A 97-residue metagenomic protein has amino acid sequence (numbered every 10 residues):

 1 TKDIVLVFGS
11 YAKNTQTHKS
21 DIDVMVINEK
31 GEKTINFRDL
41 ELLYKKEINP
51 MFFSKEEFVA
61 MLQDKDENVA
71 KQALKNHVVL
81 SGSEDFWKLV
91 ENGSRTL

Functional and structural regions predicted by a protein language model:
T1-D3, A12-K19, N28-L97: Catalytic core of pol beta-like nucleotidyltransferases
V24-V26: Short beta-strand->loop micro-motif that forms the acidic, two-metal-ion catalytic signature in nucleotide-processing
